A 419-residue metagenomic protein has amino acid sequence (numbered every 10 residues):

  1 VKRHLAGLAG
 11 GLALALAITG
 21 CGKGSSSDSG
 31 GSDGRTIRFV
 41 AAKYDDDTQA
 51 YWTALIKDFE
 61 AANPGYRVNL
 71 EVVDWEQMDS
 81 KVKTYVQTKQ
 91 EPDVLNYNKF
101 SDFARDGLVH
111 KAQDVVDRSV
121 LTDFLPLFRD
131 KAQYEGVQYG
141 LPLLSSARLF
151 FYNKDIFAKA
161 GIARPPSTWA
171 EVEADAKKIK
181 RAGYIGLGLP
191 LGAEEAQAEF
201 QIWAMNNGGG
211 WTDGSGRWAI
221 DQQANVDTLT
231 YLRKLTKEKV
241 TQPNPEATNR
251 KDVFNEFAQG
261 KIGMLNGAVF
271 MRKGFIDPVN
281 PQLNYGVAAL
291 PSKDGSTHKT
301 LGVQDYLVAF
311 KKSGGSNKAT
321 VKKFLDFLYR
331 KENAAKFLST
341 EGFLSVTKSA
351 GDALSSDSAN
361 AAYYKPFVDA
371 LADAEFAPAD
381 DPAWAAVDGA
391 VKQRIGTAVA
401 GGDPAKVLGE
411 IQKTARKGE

Functional and structural regions predicted by a protein language model:
R3-D102, R164, S292-G295, S316-T320 (+3 more regions): Conserved N-terminal structural module of periplasmic/extracytoplasmic solute-binding proteins
A42, T230-N317: Extracytoplasmic/periplasmic substrate-binding proteins
K57-P126, Q133, A158-A160, R164-S167 (+5 more regions): Extracytoplasmic "Venus flytrap"/periplasmic binding protein-like
D93, V120-I156, S296-T300, A372-D381: A structural signal for short loop-to-beta-strand junctions that line the ligand-binding cleft of periplasmic/secreted
N98-L149, E173, E199-N206, N284-A288 (+1 more regions): Hinge/lid segment of periplasmic solute-binding proteins
A158-K159, D369-E419: Conserved C-terminal helix/tail region of periplasmic/extracytoplasmic solute-binding proteins
A176-K180, R217-E246: Glycine-centered hinge/linker elements that transmit conformational signals in sensory and ligand-binding systems
A288, S339-A390: Long, aromatic- and glycine/proline-rich binding clefts that accommodate carbohydrate-like moieties
